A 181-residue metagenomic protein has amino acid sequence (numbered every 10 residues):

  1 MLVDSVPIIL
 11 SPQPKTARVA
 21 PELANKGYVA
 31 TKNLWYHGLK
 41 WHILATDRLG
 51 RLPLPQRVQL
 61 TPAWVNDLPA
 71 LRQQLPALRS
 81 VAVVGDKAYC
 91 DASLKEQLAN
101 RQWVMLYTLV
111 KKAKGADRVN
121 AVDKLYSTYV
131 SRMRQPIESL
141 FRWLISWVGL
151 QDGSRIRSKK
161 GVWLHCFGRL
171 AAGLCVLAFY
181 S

Functional and structural regions predicted by a protein language model:
M1-K87, D91-Q97: Polybasic low-complexity intrinsically disordered regions
I8-L10, V110, A178: Short, acidic Gly/Pro/Ser/Thr-rich loop/turn segments
I9-K15, D117-V119, L164-H165: Short, solvent-exposed polar/charged micro-motifs at secondary-structure junctions
T31-W35, S154-C166: Structural motif
D67, M133, F167: Hydrophobic (often cysteine-bearing) scaffold residues that line and stabilize catalytic clefts of nucleotide/cofactor
A70, Q74, L140-W143, L170: Amphipathic alpha-helical segments that form well-ordered structural scaffolds and often line/cohere around active
A82, K87-I156: Helix-centered, glycine/charged polyanion-binding patches within enzymatic domains that contact phosphate-containing
W163-S181: Charged phosphate-binding loop/patch that engages nucleotide di/tri-phosphates or the phosphate backbone of nucleic
